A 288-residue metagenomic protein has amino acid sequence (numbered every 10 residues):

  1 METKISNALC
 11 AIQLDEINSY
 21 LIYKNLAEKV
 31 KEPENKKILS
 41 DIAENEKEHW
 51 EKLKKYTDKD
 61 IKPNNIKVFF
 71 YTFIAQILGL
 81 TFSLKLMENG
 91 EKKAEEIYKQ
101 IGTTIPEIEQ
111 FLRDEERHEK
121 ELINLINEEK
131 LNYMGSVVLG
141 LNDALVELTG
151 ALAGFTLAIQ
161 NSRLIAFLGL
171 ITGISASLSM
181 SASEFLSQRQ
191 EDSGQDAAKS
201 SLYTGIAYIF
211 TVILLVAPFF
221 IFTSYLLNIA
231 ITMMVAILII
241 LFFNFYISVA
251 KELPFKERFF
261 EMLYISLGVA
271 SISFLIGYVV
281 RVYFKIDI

Functional and structural regions predicted by a protein language model:
M1-V137, L148-L152, T156-S175, S179 (+6 more regions): Non-heme di-metal
E184, L215, F219, F243-I247 (+2 more regions): Structural signal for membrane-spanning alpha-helices in multi-pass inner-membrane proteins, emphasizing helix cores
M234-L238, M262-G268: Small-residue-rich transmembrane alpha-helices that serve as helix-helix interface/gating elements in multipass
L238-L253: Transmembrane alpha-helical segments of integral membrane proteins
L275-I288: Juxtamembrane boundary at the C-terminal end of a transmembrane helix
